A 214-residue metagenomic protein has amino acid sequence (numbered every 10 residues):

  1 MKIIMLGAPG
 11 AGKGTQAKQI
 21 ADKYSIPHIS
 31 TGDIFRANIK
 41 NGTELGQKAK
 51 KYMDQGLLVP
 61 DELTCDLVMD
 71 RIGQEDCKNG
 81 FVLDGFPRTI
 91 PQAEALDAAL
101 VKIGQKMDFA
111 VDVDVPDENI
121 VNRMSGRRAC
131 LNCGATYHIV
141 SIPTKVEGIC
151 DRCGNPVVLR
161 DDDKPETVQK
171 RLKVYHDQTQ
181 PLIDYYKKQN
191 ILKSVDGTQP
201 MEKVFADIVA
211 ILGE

Functional and structural regions predicted by a protein language model:
M1-E214: Glycine-rich phosphate-binding loop of ATP-dependent small-molecule kinases
